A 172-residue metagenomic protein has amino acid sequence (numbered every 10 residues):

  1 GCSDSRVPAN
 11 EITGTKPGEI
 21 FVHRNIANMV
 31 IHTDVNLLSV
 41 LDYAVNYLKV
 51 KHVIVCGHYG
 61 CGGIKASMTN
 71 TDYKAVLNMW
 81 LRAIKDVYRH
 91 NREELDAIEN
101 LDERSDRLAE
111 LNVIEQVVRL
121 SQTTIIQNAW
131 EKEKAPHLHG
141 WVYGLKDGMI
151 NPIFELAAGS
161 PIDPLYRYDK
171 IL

Functional and structural regions predicted by a protein language model:
G1-I31: Short, conserved "active-site rim" segments that organize catalytic pockets and cofactor/ligand binding
D4-R6, H58-G63: Gly/Ser/Thr-rich loops at beta-strand to alpha-helix junctions that form or flank small-molecule/cofactor-binding
A27-S39, Y43-K51, G62-L172: Divalent-metal-activated hydrolytic enzyme cores
V55: Conserved functional hotspot residues or short segments at active or partner-binding sites across diverse domains
